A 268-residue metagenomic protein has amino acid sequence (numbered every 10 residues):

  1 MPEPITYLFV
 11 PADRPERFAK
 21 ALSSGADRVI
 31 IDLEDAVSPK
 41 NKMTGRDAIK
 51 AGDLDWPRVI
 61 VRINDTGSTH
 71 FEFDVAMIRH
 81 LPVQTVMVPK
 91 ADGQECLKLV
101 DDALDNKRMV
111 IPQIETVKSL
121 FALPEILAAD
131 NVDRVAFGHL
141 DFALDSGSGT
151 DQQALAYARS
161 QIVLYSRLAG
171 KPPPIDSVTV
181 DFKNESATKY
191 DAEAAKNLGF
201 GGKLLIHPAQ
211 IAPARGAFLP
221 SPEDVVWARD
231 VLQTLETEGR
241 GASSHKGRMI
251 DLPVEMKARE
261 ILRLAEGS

Functional and structural regions predicted by a protein language model:
M1-S268: Expand to "…catalyze enediolate/carbanion chemistry for C-C bond making/breaking, isomerization, decarboxylation
